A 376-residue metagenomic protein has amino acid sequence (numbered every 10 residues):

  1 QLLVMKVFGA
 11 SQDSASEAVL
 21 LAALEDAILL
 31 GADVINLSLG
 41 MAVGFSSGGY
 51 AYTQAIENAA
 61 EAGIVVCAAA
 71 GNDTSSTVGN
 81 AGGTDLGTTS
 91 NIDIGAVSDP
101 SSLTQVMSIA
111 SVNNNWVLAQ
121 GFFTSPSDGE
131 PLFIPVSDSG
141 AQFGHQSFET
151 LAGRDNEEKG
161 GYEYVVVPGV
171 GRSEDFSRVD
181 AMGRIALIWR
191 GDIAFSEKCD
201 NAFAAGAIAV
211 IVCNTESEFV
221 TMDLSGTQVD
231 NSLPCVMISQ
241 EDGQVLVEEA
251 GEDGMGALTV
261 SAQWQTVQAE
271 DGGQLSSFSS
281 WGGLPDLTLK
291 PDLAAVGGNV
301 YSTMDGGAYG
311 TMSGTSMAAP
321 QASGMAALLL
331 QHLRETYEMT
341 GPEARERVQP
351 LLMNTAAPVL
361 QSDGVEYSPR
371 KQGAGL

Functional and structural regions predicted by a protein language model:
Q1-G44, T89, M107-N115, P168-F176 (+1 more regions): Subtilisin-like peptidase catalytic core
Q1-L3, V7-G9, D33, F195-G226 (+1 more regions): Hydrolase catalytic cores
Q1-S16, L30-D33, E61, S76-V78 (+5 more regions): Subtilisin-like serine protease catalytic core
L2-K6, I28, D33-S38, A60 (+12 more regions): Structural recognition of the beta-strand scaffold that forms the well-ordered cores of secreted hydrolase catalytic
A18, A22-E25, L29, Q54-N58 (+11 more regions): Solvent-exposed, polar/charged alpha-helical surfaces in well-ordered, non-transmembrane soluble domains, broadly
G31, N36-L39, V43, A60-G63 (+12 more regions): Sec/Tat-exported extracytoplasmic proteins
G63-V66, A70-P291, D305: Structured lumen-facing ectodomains of secretory-pathway proteins
P285-L289, A356-L376: Zinc-dependent metallohydrolase catalytic domains
